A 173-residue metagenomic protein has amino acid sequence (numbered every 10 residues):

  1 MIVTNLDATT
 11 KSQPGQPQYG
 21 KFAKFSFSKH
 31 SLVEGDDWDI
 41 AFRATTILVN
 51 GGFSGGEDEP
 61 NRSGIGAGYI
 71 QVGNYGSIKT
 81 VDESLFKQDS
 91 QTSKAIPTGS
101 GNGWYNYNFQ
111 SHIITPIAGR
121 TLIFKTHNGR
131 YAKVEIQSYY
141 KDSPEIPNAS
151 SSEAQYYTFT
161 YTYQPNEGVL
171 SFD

Functional and structural regions predicted by a protein language model:
M1-D173: Surface-exposed, beta-sheet-biased, low-hydrophobicity segments with strongly acidic/polar composition
